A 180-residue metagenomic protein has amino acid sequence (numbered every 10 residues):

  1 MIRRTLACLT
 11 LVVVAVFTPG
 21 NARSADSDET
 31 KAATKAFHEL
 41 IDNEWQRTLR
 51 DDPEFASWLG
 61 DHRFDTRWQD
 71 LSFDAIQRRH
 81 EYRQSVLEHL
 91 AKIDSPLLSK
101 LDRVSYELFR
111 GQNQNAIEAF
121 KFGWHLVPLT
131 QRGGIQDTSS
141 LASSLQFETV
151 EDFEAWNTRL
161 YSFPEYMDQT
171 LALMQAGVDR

Functional and structural regions predicted by a protein language model:
M1-R4: Positively charged n-region of N-terminal signal peptides that target proteins for export
L6-A7, D26: Sequence-pattern detector for short linear motifs and compositional/periodic biases rather than a specific fold
A7-T18: Bacterial N-terminal signal peptides
S24-R180: Membrane-proximal, proline-rich intrinsically disordered regions
